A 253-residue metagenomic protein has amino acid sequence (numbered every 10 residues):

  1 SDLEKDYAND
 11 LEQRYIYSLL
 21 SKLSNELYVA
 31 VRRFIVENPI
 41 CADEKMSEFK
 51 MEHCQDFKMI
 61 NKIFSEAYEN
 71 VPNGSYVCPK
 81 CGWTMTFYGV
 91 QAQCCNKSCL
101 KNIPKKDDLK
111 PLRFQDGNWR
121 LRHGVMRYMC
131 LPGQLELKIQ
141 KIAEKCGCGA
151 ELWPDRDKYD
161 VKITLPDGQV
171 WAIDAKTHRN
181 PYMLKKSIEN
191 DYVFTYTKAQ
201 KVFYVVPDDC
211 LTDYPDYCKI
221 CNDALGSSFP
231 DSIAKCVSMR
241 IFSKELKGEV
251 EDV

Functional and structural regions predicted by a protein language model:
S1-K110: Nuclease-adjacent, charged terminal/linker segments that flank catalytic cores
V36-I40, Q55-I63, C218-V253: Non-catalytic C-terminal interaction segments of nucleic acid-processing enzymes
D107-W153: Acidic-basic catalytic patches of nuclease active cores, encompassing PD-(D/E)XK and other metal-cofactor nuclease
M126-R127, D174-K176: Glycine-rich phosphate-binding "P-loop"
I139, D157-T164: Redox- and metal-dependent alpha/beta enzyme cores, enriched for Fe-S-associated oxidoreductases and cofactor-handling
A150-Y159, M183-E189, D231-E245: A short, well-structured beta->alpha microelement
K162-A172, P181: Active-site beta-strand-loop-beta-strand hairpin of nuclease catalytic cores that positions key catalytic residues
A175-F229: Catalytic cores of nucleic-acid endonucleases
